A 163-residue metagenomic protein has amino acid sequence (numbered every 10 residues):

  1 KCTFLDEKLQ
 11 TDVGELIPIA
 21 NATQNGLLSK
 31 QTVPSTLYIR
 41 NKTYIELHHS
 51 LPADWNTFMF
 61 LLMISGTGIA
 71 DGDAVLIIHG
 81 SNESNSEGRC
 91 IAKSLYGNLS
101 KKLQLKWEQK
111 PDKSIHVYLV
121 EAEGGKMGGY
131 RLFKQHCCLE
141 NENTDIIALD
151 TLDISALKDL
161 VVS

Functional and structural regions predicted by a protein language model:
K1-S163: Trimeric viral appendage architectures of receptor-binding fibers, tailspike depolymerases, and tail needles
